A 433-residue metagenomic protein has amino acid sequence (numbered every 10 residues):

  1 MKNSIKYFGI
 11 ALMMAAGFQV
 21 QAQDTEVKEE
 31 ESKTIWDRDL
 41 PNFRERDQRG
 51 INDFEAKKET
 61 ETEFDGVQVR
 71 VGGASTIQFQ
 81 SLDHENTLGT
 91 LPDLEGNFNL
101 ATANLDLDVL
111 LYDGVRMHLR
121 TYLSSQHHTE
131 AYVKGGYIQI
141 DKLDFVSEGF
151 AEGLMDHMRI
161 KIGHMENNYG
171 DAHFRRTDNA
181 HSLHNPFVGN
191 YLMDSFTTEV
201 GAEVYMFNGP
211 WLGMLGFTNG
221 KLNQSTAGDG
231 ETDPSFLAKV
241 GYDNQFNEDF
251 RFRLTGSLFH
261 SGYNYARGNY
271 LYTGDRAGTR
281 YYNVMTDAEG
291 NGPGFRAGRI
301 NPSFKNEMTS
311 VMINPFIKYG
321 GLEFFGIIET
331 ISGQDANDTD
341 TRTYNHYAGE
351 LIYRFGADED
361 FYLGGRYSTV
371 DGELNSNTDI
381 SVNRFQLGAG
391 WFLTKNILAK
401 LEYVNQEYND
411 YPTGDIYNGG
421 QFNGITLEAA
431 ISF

Functional and structural regions predicted by a protein language model:
M1-N3, Q23-D39, G216, Q224-Y242: N-terminal start-of-domain structural block
K2, Y7, F18-T76, Y122 (+1 more regions): N-terminal periplasmic/intermembrane-space "pro-region" immediately following the signal or transit peptide
S4-A11, N383: Alpha-helical transmembrane segments
G9-M14, L427: Hydrophobic alpha-helical targeting segments used for export or membrane insertion
T25-E31, I35-D37, N42-R46, H84 (+4 more regions): Outer-membrane beta-barrel pore domains
K57-E61, G189-Y191, G298-P302: Short, P/G- and charge-enriched loop/turn segments at secondary-structure junctions
E61-D83, D93-N223, D229-E248, R253-Y263 (+4 more regions): Outer membrane beta-barrel
